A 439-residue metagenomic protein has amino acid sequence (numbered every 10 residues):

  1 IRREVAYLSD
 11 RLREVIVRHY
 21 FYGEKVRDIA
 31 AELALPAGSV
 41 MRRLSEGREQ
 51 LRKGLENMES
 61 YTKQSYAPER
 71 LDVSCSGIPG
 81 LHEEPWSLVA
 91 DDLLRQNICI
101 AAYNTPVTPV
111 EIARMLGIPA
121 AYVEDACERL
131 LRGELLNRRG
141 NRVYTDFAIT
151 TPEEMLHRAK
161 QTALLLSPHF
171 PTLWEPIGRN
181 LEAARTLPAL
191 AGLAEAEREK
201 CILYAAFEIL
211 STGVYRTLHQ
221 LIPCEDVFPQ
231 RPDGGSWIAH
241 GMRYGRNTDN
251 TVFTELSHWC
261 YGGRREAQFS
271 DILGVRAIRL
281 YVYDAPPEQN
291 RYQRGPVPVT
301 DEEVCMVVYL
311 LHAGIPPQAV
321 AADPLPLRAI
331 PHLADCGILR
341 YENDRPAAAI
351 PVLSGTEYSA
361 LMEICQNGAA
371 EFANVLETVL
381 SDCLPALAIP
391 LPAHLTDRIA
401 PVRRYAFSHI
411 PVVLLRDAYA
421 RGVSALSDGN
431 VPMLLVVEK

Functional and structural regions predicted by a protein language model:
I1-R13, E24, L81-N97: Amphipathic alpha-helical segment used for protein-protein interaction
V15-H19: A short pre-motif secondary-structure segment
Y22, L33, A121-L135, P171-V282 (+2 more regions): Exposed, interaction-prone assembly regions rather than primary DNA-binding/catalytic cores
A34-N57, E124, R132: DNA-recognition helix of helix-turn-helix
R48-R95, L156-A159, A163-L165: C-terminal edge and immediately downstream basic/flexible tail or linker adjoining helix-turn-helix-like DNA-binding
E83-W86, F147-A184, P351-A386: Short, amphipathic alpha-helical interaction segments positioned at domain boundaries
S87-M115, Y261-L325: Short amphipathic alpha-helical interface segments
L116-G133, R138, A321-C336, Y341: Short amphipathic alpha-helical interaction segments
